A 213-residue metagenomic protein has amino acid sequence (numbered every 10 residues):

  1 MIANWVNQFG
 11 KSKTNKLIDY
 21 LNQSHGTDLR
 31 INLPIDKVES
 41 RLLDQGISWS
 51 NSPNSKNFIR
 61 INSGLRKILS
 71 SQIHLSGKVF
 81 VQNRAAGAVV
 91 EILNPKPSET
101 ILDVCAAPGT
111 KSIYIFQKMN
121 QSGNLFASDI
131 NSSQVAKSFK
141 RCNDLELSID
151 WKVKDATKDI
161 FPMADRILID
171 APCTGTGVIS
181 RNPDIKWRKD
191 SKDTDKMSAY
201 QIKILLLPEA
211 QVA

Functional and structural regions predicted by a protein language model:
M1-A213: S-adenosylmethionine
